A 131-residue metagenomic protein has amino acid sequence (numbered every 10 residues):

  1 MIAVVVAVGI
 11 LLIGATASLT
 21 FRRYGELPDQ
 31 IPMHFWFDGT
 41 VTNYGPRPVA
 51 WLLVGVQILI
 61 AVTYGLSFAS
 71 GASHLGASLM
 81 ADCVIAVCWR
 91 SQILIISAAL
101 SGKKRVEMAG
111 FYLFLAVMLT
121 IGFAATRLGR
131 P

Functional and structural regions predicted by a protein language model:
I2-G14, M80: Alpha-helical transmembrane segments
L12-T16, V56, I60, Y64 (+1 more regions): Alpha-helical transmembrane segments of multipass membrane proteins
T16-D29, V87-R90, L94: Membrane-water interface of transmembrane alpha-helices
T20-L52, P131: Active-site and channel-lining beta-strand-loop segments that bind or position nucleotide-derived/phosphorylated
P48-S70: Short, surface-exposed, low-complexity cationic segments
S67-F111: Ordered, amphipathic secondary-structure segments that act as subunit-interaction surfaces in large macromolecular
G110-G122: Small-residue-rich segments of transmembrane alpha-helices in multi-pass membrane proteins, especially helix faces
A124-P131: Juxtamembrane boundary at the C-terminal end of a transmembrane helix
